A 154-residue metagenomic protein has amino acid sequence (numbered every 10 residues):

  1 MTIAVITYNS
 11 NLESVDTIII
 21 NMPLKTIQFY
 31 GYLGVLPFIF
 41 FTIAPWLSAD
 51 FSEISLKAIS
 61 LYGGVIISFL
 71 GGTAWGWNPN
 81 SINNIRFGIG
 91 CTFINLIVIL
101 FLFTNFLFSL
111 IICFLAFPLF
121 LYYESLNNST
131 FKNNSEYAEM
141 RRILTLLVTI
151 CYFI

Functional and structural regions predicted by a protein language model:
I19-L33: N-terminal membrane topogenic signal
L24, G76-F87, K132-A138: Short, amphipathic, aromatic/basic-enriched membrane-interface segments that mark the entry/exit of transmembrane
P37-F38, I89-I99, M140-I154: Small-residue-rich segments of transmembrane alpha-helices in multi-pass membrane proteins, especially helix faces
I43-A58, L100-F108, I154: Helix-coil boundary and interhelical linker segments in multi-pass alpha-helical membrane proteins
E53-V65, L110-L115: Structural signature of hydrophobic alpha-helical transmembrane segments
I66-S68, L115-N128: Alpha-helical transmembrane segments and their membrane-interface exit regions
L102-Y122: Transmembrane helix-loop-helix
N127-L147: Interfacial loop-to-transmembrane junctions
